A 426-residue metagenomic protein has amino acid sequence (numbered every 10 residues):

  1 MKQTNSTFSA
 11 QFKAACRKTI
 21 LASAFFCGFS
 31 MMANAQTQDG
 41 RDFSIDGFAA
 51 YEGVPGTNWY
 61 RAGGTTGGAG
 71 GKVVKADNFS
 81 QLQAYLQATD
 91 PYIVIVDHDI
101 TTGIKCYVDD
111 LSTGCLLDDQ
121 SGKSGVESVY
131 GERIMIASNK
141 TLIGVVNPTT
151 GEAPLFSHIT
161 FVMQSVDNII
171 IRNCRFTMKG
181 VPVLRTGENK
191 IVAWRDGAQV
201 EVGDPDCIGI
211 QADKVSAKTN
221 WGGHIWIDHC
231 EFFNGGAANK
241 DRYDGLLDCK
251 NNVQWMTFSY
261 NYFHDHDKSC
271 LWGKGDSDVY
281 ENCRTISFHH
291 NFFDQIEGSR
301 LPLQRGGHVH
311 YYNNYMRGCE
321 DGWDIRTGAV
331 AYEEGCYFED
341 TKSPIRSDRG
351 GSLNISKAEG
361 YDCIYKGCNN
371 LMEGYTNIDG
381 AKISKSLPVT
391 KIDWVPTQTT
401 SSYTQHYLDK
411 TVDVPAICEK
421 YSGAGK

Functional and structural regions predicted by a protein language model:
K2-F12, C16-Y130, L371-K426: Extracellular "leader-to-stem" segments immediately downstream of a signal peptide or signal-anchor in secreted/lumenal
N78-F79, D97-D99, V145, G273-G275 (+1 more regions): Active-site-proximal beta-strand/loop segments in catalytic clefts of secreted hydrolases
N78-S80, N147-T150, P154-F156, M316: Short beta->alpha connector loops
Q83-D90, G103-T141, E152-R172, M178 (+1 more regions): Extracellular beta-strand-rich solenoid/capping regions of secreted or surface-exposed proteins that bind or remodel
T101-T102, T150, P344: Glycine-rich nucleotide phosphate-binding loop and flanking beta-alpha elements of Rossmann-like dinucleotide-binding
K123-G131, F156-V162, R185-K218, N239-K250 (+4 more regions): Extracellular beta-strand/beta-solenoid scaffold signature
S138-G144, P148, D167-G180, A193-G197 (+8 more regions): Right-handed parallel beta-helix
L303-G306, H310-K426: Extracellular beta-rich repeat passengers
